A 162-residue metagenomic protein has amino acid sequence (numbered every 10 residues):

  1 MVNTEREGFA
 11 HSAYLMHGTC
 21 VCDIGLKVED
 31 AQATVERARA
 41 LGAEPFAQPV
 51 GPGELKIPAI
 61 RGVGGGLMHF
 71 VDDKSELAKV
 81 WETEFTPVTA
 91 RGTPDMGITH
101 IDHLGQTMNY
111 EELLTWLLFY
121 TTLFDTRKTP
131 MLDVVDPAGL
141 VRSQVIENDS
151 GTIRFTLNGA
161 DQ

Functional and structural regions predicted by a protein language model:
M1-A47, E54, A59-T129, P137-Q162: Glyoxalase I/VOC metalloenzyme domain signal
